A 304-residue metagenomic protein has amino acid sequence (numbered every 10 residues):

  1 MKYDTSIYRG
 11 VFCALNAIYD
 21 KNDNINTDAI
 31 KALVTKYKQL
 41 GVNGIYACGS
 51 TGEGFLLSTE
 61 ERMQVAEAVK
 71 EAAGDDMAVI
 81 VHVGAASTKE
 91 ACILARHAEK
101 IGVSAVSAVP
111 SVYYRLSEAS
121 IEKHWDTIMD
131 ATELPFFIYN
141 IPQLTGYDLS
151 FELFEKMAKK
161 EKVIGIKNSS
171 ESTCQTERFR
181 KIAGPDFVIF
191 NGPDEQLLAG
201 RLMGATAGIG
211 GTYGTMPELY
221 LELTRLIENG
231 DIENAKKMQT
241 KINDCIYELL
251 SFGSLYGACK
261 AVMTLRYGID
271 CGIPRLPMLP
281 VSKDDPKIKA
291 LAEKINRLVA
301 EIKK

Functional and structural regions predicted by a protein language model:
K2-D148: Active-site beta->alpha loop and helix N-cap motifs at the rims of alpha/beta catalytic domains
G10-A17, L40-V42, A205, T212-K304: C-terminal alpha-helical cap/extension of soluble enzyme domains
T27, K31-V34, F151, D285-A292: Short, amphipathic alpha-helical "lid/cap" segments that border enzyme active or binding sites
I30, R62, A66, A91 (+6 more regions): A general structural signal for well-ordered alpha-helical segments in protein cores
V34, A66, A95, W125 (+4 more regions): A generic alpha-helix structural signal
L40, Q64, A68-A73, H97 (+8 more regions): Alpha-helical structural signal in soluble globular domains
D76-M77, P135, I164, D186 (+1 more regions): Secondary-structure boundary/capping positions in well-ordered alpha/beta enzyme cores
D130-A131, P142-N243, L249-S251: Catalytic alpha/beta core domains of metabolic enzymes, predominantly
